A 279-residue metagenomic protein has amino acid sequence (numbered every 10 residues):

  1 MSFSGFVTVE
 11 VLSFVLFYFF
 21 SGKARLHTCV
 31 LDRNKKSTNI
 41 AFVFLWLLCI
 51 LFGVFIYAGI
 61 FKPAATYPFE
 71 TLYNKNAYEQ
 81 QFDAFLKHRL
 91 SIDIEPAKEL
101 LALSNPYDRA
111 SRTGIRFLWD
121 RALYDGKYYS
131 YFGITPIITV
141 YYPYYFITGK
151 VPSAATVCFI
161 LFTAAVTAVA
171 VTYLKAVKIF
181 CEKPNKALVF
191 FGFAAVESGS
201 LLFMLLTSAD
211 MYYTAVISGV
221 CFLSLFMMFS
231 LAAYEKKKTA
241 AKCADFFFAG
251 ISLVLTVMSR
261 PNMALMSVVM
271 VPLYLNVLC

Functional and structural regions predicted by a protein language model:
S2-Y73, K186-G192: Start-transfer (signal-anchor) and selected internal transmembrane alpha helices of multi-pass inner/ER membrane
K75, K87-F132, Y173, E197-T207: Interfacial juxtamembrane loops and adjacent helix segments that form the catalytic/substrate-binding surfaces
D125-S130, I134-Y142, F146-T167, Y213: Loop-to-helix entry region of an early transmembrane alpha helix in multi-pass inner-membrane enzymes
K150-E182, L225-F229: Transmembrane-helix motifs of polytopic, lipid-linked glycan transferases
V169-L201, C221, K237-D245: Transmembrane-helix signature of polytopic, membrane-embedded enzymes that assemble or transfer cell-envelope glycans
I217-K238, L253, S267-M270: Specific aromatic-rich, kink-prone transmembrane helix
D245-R260, S267: Membrane-interface alpha helices of multi-pass inner-membrane proteins
M266-C279: Perimembrane helix-loop-helix junctions
